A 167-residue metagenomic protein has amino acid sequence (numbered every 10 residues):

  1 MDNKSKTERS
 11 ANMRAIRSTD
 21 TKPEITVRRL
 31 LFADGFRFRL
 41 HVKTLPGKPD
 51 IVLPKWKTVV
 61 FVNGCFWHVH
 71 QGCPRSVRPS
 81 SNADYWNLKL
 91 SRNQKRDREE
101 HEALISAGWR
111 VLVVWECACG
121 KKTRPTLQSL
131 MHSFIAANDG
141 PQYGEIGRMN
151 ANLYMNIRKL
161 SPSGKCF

Functional and structural regions predicted by a protein language model:
M1-V113, C117-F167: Nucleic-acid endo/exonuclease domains
